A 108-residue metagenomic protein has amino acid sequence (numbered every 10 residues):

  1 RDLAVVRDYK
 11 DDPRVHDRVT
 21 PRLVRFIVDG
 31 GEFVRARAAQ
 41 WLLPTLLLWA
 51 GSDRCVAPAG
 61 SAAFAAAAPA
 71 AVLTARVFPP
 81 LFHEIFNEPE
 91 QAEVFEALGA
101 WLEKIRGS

Functional and structural regions predicted by a protein language model:
R1-R37, L42-L43: Alpha/beta-hydrolase
D17, S52-V56, E84: Acidic catalytic loop of the alpha/beta-hydrolase fold
P21, A57-S61, E88-A92: Conserved strand-to-helix beginnings and helix N-cap segments that scaffold or border functional pockets
D29, A62-A66, A100: Short, well-ordered alpha-helices that flank and scaffold nucleotide-derived cofactor binding pockets
W41, L47-W49, D53: Short beta-strand/loop motif that positions the catalytic acidic residue of the alpha/beta-hydrolase fold
L42, A70-V72: A generic structural signal for alpha->beta connector loops
L43, A57-A66: Short alpha-helix in the alpha/beta-hydrolase fold that links the catalytic acid
V72-S108: Catalytic active-site module of serine/aspartate enzymes centered on a nucleophile-bearing elbow/loop
